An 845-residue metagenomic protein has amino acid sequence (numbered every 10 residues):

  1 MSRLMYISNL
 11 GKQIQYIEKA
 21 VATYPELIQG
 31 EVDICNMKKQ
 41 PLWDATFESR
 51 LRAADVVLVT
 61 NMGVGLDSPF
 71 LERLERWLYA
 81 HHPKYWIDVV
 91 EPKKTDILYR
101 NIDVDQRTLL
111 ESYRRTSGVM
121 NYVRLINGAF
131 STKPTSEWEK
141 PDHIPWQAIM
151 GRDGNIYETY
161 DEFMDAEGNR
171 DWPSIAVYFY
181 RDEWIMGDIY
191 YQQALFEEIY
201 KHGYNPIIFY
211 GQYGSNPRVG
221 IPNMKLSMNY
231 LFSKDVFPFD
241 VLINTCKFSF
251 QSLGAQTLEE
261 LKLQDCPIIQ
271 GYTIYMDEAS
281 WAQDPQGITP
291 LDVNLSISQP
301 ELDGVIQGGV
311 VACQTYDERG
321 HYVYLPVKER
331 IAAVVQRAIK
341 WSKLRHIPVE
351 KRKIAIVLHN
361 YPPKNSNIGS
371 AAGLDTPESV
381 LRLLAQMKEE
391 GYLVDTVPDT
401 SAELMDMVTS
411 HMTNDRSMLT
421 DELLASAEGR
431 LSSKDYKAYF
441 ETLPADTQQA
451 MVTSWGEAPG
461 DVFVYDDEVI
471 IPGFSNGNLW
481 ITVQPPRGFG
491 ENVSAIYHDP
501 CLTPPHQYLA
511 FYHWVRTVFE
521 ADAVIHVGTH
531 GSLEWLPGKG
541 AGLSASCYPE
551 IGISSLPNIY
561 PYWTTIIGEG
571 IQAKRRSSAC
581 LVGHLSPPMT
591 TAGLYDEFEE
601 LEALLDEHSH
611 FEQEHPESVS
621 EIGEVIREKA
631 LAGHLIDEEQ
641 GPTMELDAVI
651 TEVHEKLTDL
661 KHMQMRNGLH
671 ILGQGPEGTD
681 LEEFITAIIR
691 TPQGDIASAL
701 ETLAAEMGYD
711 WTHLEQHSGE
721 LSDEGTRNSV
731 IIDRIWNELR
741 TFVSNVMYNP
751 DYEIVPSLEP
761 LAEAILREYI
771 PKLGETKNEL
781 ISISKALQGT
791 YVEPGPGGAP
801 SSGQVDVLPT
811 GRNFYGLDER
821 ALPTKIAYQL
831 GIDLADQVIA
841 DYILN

Functional and structural regions predicted by a protein language model:
M1-N845: Ligand/cofactor-recognition surfaces for anionic moieties
